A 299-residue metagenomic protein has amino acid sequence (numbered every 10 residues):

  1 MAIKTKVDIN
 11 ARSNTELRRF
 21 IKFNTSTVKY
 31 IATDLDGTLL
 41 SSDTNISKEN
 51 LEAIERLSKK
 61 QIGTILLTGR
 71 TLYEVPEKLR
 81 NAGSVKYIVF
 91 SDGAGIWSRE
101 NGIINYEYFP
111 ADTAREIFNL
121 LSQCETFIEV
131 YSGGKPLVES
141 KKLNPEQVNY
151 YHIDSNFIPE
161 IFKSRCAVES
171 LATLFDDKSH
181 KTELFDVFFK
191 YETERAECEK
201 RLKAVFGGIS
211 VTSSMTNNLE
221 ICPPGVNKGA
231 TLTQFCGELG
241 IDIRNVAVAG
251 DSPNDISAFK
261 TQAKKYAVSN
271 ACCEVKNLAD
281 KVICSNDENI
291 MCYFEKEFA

Functional and structural regions predicted by a protein language model:
I3, D8, I21-Y30, S47 (+2 more regions): Mg2+-dependent phosphoryl-transfer enzymes with acidic/Ser/Thr/Gly-rich catalytic loops
T27-T44, I117, F259: Asp-based phosphoryl-transfer active-site loop
L35, R70, G93, G250-S252: Active-site metal-binding loops of divalent metal-dependent hydrolases
K48-H152: Active-site phosphate-binding/coordination module
V75-L79, C198, L202, Q262 (+1 more regions): Hydrophobic packing residues within well-ordered alpha-helices of enzyme cores
A82-S84, D92, C124, V205-G207 (+2 more regions): Short, structured coil segments at secondary-structure junctions
C124, Y131-A249, N270: Conserved acidic, metal-coordinating active-site core of Asp-based, Mg2+-dependent phosphoryl-transfer enzymes
